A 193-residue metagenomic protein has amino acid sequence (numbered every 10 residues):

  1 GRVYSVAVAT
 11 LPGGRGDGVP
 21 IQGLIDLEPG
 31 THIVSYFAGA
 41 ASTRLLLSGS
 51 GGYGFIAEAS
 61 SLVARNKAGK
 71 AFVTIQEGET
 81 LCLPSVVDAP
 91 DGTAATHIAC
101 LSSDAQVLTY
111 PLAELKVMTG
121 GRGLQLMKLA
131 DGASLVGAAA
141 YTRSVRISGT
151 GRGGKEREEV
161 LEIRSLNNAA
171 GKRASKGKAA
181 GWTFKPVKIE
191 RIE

Functional and structural regions predicted by a protein language model:
R2-E193: Short, structured "edge-of-domain" segments at secondary-structure transitions
